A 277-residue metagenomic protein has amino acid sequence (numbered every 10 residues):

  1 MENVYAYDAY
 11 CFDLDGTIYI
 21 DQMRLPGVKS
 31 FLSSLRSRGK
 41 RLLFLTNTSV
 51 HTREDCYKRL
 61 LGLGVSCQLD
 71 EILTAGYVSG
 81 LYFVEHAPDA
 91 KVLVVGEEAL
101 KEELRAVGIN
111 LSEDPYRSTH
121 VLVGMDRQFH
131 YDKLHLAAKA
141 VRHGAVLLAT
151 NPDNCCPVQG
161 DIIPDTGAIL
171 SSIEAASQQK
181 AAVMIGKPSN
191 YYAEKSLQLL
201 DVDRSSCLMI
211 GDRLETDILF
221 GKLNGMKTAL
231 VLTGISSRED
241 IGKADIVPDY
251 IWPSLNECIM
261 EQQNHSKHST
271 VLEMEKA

Functional and structural regions predicted by a protein language model:
E2-F12, I20-K40, V50-L73, G80-A277: Asp-based, Mg2+/Mn2+-dependent phosphohydrolase catalytic module
N47: A metal-dependent hydrolase metal-coordination microenvironment
